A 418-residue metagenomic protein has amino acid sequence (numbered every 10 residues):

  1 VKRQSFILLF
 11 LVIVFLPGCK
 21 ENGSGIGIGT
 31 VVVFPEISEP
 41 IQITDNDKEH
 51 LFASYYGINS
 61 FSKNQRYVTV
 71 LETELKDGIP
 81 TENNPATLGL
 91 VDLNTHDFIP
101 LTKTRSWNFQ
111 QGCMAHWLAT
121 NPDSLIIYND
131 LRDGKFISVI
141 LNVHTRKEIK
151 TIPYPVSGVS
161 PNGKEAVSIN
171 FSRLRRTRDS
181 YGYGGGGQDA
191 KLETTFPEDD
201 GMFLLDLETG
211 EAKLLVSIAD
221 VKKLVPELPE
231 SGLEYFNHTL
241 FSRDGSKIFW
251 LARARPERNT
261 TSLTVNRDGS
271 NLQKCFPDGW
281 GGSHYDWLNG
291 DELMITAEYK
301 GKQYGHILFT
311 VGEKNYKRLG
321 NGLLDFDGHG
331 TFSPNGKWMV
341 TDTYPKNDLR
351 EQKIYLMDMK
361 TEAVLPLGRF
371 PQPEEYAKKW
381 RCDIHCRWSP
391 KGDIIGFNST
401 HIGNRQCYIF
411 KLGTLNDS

Functional and structural regions predicted by a protein language model:
I41-L51, T102-F109, P155, G210-G232 (+1 more regions): Surface-exposed loop and turn segments in beta-propeller and other repeat-based domains that flank or scaffold
Y55-G57, T81-L131: Blade-loop segments of beta-propeller domains
I58-V68, Q111-I126, D130-L131, S157-E165 (+4 more regions): Blade-terminus and WD-like Trp-Asp/Gly-His loop motifs, strongest in beta-propeller folds
L71-P85, L131, I169-D200, L251-E257 (+3 more regions): Short, conserved, GDST-rich strand-edge loop motifs in beta-rich repeat architectures
G78-L88, G134-I140, R176-R178, D199-F203 (+4 more regions): Structural motif
S106-G201, L215-E230: Asp-box/WD-like beta-propeller blade repeats and closely related beta-sheet repeat scaffolds
G279-G281, G320-G330, A363-H385: Conserved blade-ending motifs and adjacent loop-strand segments that build the rim/top face of beta-propeller domains
Q303, N321-A363: Loop/turn-rich, solvent-exposed surfaces of beta-rich toroidal or solenoidal domains
